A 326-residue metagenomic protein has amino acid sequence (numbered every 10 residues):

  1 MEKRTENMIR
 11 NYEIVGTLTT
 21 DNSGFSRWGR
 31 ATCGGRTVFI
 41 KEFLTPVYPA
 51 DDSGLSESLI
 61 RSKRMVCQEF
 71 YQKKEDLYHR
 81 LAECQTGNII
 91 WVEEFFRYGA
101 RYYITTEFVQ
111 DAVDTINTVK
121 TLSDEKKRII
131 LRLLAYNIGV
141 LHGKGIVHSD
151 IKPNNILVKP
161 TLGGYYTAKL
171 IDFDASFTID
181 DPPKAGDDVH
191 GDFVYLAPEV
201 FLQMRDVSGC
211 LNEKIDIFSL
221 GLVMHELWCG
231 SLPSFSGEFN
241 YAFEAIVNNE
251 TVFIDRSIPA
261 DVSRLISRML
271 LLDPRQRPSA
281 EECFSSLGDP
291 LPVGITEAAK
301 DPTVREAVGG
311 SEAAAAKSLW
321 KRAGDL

Functional and structural regions predicted by a protein language model:
R27-G29, C33-D76: ATP-binding glycine-rich loop module of kinase domains
E83-E94: Conserved HxN/HPN-centered segment at the entrance to the catalytic loop of eukaryotic protein kinase-like domains
G99-A112: Conserved short submotifs of the Hanks-type protein kinase catalytic core that shape the nucleotide-binding pocket
I130-L131: Activation segment signature within eukaryotic-like protein kinase domains
H142-K159: Catalytic-loop of the protein kinase fold
L271-E282: A conserved short helix/loop substructure at the end of the activation segment of eukaryotic-like protein kinase domains
G294-L326: Regulatory extensions appended to serine/threonine kinase catalytic cores
